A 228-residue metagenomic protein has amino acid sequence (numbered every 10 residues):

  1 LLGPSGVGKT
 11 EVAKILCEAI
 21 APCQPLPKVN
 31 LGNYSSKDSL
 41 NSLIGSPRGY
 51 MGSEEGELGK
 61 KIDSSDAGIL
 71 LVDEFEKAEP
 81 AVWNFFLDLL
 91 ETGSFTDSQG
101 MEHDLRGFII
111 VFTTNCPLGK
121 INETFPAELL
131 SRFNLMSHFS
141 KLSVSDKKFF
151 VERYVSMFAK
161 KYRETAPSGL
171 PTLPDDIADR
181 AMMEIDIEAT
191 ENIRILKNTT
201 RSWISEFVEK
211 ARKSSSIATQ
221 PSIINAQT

Functional and structural regions predicted by a protein language model:
L1-T228: AAA+ P-loop NTPase nucleotide-binding core of proteostasis motors
